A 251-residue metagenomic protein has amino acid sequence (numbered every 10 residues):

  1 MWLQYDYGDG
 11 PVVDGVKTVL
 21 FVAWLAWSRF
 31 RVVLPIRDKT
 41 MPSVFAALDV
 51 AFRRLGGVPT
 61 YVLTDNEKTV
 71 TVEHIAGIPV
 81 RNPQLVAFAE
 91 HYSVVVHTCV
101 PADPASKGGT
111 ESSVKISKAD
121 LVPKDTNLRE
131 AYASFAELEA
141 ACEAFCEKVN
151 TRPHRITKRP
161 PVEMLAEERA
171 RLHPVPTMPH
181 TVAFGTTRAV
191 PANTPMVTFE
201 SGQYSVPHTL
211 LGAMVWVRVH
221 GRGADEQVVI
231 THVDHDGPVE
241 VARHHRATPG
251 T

Functional and structural regions predicted by a protein language model:
M1-R31, K39-S43, T186-T198: Mobile-element integrase/transposase regions, centering on the N-terminal DNA-binding/Zn-coordinating module
V16-R31, I36-R37, L63, F88 (+2 more regions): Short conserved beta-strand segments at catalytic cores or DNA/RNA-binding microdomains of nucleic-acid binding
L34-Y61, R246-G250: Active-site beta-loop-alpha junctions of metal-dependent nucleic acid enzymes, especially the RNase H-like/DDE
G57-G77: Acidic/histidine-rich, metal-coordinating catalytic segments
T64, I75-A76, V94-A119, S134-L138: RNase H-like two-metal-ion nuclease catalytic core shared by retroviral integrases and related mobile-element nucleases
V114-G223: Active-site-proximal acidic segments at structured loop/helix or strand boundaries that coordinate catalytic metals
G223-T251: Protein C-terminal end segments and domain termini
